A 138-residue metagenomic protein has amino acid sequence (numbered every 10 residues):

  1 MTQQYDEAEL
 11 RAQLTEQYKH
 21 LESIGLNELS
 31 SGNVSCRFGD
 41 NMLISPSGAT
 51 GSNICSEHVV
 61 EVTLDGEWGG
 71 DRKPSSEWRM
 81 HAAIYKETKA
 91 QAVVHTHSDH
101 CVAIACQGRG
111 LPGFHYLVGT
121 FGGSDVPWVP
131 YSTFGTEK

Functional and structural regions predicted by a protein language model:
M1-K138: Glycine-rich flexible loops
